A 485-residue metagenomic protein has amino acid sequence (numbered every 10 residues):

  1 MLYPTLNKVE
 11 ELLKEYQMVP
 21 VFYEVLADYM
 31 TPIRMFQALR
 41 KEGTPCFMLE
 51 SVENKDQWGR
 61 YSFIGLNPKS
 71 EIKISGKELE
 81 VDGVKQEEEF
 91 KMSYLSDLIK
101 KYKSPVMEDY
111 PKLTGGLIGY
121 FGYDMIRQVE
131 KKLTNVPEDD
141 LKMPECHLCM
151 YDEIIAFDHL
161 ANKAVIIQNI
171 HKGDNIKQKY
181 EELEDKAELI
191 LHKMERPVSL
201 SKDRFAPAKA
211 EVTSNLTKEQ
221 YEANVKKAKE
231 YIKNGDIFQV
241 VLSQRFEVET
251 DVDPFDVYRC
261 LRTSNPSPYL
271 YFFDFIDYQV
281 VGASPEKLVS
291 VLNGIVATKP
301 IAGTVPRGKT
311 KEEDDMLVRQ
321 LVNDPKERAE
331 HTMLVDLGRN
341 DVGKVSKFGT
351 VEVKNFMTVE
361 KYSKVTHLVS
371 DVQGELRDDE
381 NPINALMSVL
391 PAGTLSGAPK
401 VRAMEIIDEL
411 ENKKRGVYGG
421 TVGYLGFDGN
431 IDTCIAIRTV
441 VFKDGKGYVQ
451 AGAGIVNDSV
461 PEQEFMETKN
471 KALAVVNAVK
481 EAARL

Functional and structural regions predicted by a protein language model:
M1-L485: Extended alpha-helical targeting/anchoring segments, especially N-terminal organellar/secretory targeting helices
